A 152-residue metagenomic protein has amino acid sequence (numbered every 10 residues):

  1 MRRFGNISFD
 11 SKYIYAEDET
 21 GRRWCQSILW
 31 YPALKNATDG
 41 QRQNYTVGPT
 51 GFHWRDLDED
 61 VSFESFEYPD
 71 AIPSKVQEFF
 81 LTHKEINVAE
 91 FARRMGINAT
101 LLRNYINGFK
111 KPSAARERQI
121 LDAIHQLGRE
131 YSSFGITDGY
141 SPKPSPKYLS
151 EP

Functional and structural regions predicted by a protein language model:
M1-P152: Motif-centric detector for short Cys/His coordination patterns
